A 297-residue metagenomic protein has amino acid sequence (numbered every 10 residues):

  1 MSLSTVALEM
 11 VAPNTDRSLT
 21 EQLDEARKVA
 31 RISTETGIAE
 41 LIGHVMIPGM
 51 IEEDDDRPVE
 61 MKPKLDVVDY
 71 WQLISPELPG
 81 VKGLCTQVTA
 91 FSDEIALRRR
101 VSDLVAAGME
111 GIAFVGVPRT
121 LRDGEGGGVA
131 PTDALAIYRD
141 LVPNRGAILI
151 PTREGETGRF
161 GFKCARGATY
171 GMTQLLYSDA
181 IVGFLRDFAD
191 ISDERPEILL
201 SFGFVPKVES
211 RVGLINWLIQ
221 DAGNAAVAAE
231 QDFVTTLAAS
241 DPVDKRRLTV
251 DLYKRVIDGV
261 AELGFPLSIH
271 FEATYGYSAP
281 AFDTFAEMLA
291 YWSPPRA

Functional and structural regions predicted by a protein language model:
S2-G155, A238-R247, P266-S268, A273-A297: Active-site beta->alpha loop and helix N-cap motifs at the rims of alpha/beta catalytic domains
G111-T120, A165-I181, D232, I269-Y275: Glycine-rich phosphate-binding active-site loops on the catalytic face of alpha/beta enzymes
Y138-T169, T173-S178: Ligand/cofactor pocket segment of small-molecule handling proteins
G155-E156, D179-G183, V208-G213: Short acidic/glycine-rich loop or secondary-structure boundary segments that cap or lie
G161-A165, D187-D190, I215-A226: Short, surface-exposed, charged loop/turn segments at secondary-structure junctions
M172, G183-I191, P196-G203: A contiguous pocket-lining binding segment that forms or flanks enzyme active sites
Y177, G203-R211, A273-Y277: Glycine-rich beta-alpha junction loops
E197-P266: Catalytic-face loop-and-helix region of soluble metabolic enzyme cores
